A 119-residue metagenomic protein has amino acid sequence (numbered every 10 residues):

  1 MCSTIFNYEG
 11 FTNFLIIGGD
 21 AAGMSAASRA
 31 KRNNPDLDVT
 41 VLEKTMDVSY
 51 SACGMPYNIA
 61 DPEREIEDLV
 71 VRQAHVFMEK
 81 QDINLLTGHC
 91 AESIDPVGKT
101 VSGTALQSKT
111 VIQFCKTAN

Functional and structural regions predicted by a protein language model:
F6-L86, C90: Beta1-alpha1 glycine-rich phosphate/pyrophosphate-binding loop at the start of Rossmann-like nucleotide-binding domains
I17, A91, V111-N119: Short hydrophobic core segments
I83, K99, A118: Change "...and in nucleic-acid phosphodiester-cleaving endonucleases..." to "...and in nucleic-acid processing enzymes
D95-F114: Conserved beta-strand-loop-beta-strand element in the redox core of flavoprotein oxidoreductases
